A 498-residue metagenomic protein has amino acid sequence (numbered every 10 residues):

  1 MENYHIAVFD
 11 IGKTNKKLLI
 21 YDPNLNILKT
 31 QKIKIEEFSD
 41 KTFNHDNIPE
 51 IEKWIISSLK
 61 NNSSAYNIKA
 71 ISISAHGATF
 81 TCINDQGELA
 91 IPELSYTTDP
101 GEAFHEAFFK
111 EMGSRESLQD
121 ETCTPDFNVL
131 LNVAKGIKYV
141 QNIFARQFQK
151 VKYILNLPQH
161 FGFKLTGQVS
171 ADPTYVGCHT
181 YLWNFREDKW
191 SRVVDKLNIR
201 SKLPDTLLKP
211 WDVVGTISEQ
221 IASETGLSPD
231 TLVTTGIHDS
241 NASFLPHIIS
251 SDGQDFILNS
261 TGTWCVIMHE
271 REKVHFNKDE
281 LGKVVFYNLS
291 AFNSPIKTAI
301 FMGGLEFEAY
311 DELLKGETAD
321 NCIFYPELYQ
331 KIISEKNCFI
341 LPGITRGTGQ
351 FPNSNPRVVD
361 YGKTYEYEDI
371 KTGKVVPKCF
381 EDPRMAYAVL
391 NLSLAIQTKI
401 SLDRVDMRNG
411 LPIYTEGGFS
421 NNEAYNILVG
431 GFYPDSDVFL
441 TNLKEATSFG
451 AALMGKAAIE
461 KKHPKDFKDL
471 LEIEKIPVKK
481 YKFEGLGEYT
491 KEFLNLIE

Functional and structural regions predicted by a protein language model:
M1-E93, E102-A107, K150, A222-T235 (+3 more regions): N-terminal glycine/serine-rich phosphate-binding loop of ATP-dependent small-molecule kinases, especially carbohydrate
A7-V8, F109-T122, L131-N156, G162-S170 (+3 more regions): Active-site core segments that coordinate phosphate-bearing ligands/cofactors across diverse enzyme families
L25, I71, T98, G136 (+1 more regions): Residue-level signal for inorganic ion chemistry
K32-F38, L94-E102, G177-C178, T263-C265 (+1 more regions): Short, acidic/turn-prone active-site loops that include or flank metal/cofactor- and phosphate-binding residues
K60-T97, E121-F127, G162-W183, T206-K209 (+1 more regions): Short beta-strand-loop/turn "lid" adjacent to the catalytic site in phosphate-handling enzymes
N67, K202-L203, N409: Short loop/turn motifs at secondary-structure junctions
N198-R200: Intrinsically disordered, low-complexity regions enriched in Pro/Ser/Thr/Gly and acidic residues
D205-V213, C322-Y329: Short linear loop/turn motifs
